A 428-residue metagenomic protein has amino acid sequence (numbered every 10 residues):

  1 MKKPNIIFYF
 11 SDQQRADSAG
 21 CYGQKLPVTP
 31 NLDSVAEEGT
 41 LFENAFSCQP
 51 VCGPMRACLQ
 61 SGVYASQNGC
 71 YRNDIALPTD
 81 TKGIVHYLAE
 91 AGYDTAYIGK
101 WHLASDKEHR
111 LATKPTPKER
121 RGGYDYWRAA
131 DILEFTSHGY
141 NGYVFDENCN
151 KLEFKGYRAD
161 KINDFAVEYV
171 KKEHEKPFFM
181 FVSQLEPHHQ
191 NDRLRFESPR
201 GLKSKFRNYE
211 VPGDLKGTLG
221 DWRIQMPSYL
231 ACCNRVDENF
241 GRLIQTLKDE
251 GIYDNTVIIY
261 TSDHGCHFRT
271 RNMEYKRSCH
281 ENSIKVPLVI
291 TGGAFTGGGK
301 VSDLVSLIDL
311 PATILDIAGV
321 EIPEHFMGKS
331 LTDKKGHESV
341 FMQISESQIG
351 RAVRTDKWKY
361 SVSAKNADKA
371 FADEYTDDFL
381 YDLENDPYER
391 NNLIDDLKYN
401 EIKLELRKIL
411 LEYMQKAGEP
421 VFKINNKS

Functional and structural regions predicted by a protein language model:
M1-D377, P387-Q415, P420-S428: Formylglycine-dependent sulfatase
L380-Y381: Short hydrophobic beta-strand that contains or immediately precedes a catalytic carboxylate
E384: Residues forming the ATP-binding cleft of Hanks-type serine/threonine protein kinase domains
